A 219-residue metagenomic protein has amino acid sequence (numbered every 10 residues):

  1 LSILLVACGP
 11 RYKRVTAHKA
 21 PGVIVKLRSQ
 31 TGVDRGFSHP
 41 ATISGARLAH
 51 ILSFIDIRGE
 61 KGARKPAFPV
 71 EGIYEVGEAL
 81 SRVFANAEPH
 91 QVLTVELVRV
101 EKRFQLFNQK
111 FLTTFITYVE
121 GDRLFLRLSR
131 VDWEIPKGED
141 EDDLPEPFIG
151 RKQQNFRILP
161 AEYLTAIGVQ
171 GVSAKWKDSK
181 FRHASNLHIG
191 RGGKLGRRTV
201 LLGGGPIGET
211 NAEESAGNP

Functional and structural regions predicted by a protein language model:
L4-A7: C-terminal motif of bacterial Sec signal peptides marking the signal peptidase cleavage site
G9-P89, P219: N-terminal Sec/ER secretory leader and immediately downstream segment of secreted/extracellular precursors
K26-R28, V98, L159, K177: A structural detector for beta-sheet-dominated domains
G77, R82-V95, R99, R103-K110 (+1 more regions): Mid-length scaffold segments of soluble, non-membrane domains
L97-E101, F111, L128-D132, D142-D143: A mature extracytoplasmic/lumenal domain signature
V119-L126, V131: Elongated alpha-helical scaffolds
V131-S215: Polybasic, proline/glycine-rich intrinsically disordered low-complexity segments
